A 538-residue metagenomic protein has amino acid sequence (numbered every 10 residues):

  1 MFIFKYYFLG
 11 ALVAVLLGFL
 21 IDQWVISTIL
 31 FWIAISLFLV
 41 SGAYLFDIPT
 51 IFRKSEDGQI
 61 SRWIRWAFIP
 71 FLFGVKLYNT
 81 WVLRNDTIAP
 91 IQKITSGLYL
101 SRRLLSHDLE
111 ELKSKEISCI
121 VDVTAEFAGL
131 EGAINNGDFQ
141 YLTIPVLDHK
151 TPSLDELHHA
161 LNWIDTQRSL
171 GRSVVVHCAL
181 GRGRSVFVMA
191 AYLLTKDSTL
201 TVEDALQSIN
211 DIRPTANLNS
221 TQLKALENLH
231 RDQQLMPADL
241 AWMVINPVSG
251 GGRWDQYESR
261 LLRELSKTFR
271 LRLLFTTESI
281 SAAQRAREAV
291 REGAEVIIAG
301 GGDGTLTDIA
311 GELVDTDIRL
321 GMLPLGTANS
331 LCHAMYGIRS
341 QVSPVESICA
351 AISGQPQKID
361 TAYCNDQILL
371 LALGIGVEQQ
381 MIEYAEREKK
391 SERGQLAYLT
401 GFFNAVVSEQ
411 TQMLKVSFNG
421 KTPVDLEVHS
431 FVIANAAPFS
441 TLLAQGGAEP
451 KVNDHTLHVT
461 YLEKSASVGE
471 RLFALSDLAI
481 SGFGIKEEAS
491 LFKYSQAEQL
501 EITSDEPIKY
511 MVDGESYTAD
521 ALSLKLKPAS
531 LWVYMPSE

Functional and structural regions predicted by a protein language model:
M1-L83: N-terminal membrane-anchoring alpha-helices
W81-S173, L218-T221, W254: Cysteine-based protein phosphatase catalytic domain of the PTP/DSP
N136-D138, E203, Q207, S220 (+1 more regions): ATP/NTP phosphate-donor binding region
A160-D197: Catalytic cysteine-centered active loop of the rhodanese-like fold, especially the PTP/DSP P-loop
F187-L193, T305-I318: Short Gly/Thr/Asp-enriched flexible loops that form oxyanion-binding sites at enzyme active sites
D239-V248, D315-R319, L325-S430: Catalytic core of DAGKc-family lipid kinases
G374, V432-A448, S516: Glycine-rich phosphate/pyrophosphate-binding beta-alpha loops
F418-G420, E449-D454, Y461-E538: ATP/nucleoside-binding phosphotransfer catalytic cores, i.e., glycine-rich phosphate-binding loops
